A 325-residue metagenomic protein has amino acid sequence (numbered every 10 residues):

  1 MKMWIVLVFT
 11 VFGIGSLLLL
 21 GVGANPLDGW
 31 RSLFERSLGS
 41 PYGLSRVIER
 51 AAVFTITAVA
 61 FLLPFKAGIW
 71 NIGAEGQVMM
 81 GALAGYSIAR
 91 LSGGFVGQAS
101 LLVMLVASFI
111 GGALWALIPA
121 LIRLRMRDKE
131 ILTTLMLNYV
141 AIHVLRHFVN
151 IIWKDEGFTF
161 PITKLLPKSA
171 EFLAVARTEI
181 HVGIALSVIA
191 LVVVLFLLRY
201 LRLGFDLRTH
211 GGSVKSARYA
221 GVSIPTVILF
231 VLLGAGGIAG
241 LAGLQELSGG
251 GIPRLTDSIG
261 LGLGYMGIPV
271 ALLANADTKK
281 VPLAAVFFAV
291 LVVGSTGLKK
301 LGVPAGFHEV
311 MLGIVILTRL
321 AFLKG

Functional and structural regions predicted by a protein language model:
M1-A51, A58, K66-A67, D155-V175 (+2 more regions): N-terminal, non-cleaved signal-anchor transmembrane helix
M1-T10, S16-L20, G212, Y219-T226 (+1 more regions): Cytosolic-side transmembrane-helix boundaries in multi-pass membrane proteins
K2-M3, E35-I48, G73, A99-L102 (+3 more regions): Interfacial loop-to-helix junctions that mark the boundaries of transmembrane helices in multi-pass membrane
L17-V22, S37-S92, L105, F109-D128 (+4 more regions): Single transmembrane alpha-helix segments in multi-pass membrane proteins
R46, R50, A74-A82, S100 (+6 more regions): Alpha-helical transmembrane segments of multi-pass membrane proteins, especially transporters and channels
G94, A176-P253, T278-L283: Helix-loop-helix "hairpin" substructures at the membrane interface of multi-pass membrane proteins
E130-Y200, P253-R254: Transmembrane helix-bundle core of multi-pass membrane transporters and related energy-transducing complexes
L233-A239, Q245, G249-G313: Transmembrane alpha-helical segments in multi-pass inner-membrane proteins
